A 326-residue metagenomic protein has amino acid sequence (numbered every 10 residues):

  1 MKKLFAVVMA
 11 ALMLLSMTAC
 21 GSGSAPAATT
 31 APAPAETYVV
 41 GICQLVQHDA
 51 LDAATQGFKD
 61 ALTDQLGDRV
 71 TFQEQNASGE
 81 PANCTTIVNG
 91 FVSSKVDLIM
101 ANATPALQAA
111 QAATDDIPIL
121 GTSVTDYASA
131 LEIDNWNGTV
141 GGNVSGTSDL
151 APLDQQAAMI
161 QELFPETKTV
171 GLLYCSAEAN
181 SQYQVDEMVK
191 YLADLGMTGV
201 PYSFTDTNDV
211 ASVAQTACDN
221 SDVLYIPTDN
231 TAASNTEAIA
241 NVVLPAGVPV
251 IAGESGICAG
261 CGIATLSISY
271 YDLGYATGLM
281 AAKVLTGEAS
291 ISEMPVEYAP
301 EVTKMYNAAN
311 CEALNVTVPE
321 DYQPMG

Functional and structural regions predicted by a protein language model:
M9, M13-M17: Hydrophobic core
T18-T30: Bacterial lipoprotein signal-peptidase II cleavage site
A35, Y127-T169, I268-A289: Hydrophobic alpha-helical segments within soluble ligand-binding/sensing domains
Y38-K59, Q65-G67, Q73-N83, A177-S181 (+1 more regions): Extracytoplasmic "Venus flytrap"
V40, F58, S145-L192, S290-C311: An alpha-beta-alpha
E74-D134, I226-G253: Beta-alpha junction/loop-to-helix N-cap segments that form part of ligand/metal-binding clefts
A179-V248, E254: Pocket-lining segment of extracytoplasmic ligand-binding domains
G256-A309: Flexible loop/turn connectors
